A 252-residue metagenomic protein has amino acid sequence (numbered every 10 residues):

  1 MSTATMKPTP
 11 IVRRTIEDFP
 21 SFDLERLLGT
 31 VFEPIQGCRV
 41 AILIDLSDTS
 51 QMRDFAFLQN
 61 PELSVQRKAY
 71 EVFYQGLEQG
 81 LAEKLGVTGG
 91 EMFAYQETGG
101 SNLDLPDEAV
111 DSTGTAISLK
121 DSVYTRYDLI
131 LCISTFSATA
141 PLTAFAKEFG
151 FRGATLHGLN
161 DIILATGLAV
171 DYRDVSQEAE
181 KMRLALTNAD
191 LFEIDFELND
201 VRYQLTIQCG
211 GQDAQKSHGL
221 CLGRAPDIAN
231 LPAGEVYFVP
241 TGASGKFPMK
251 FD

Functional and structural regions predicted by a protein language model:
S2-K250: Active-site bordering "gate/hinge" segments that shape substrate access to catalytic or cofactor-binding pockets
